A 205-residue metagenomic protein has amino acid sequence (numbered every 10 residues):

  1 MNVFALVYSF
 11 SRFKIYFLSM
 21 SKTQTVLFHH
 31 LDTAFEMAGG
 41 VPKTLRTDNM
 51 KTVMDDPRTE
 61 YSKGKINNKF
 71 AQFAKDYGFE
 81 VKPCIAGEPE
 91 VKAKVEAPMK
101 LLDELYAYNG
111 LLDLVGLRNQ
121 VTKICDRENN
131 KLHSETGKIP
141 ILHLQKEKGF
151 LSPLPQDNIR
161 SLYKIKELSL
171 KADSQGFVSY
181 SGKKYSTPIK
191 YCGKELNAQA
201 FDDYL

Functional and structural regions predicted by a protein language model:
M1-K14, S19-K22, R46, F73 (+1 more regions): Short conserved beta-strand segments at catalytic cores or DNA/RNA-binding microdomains of nucleic-acid binding
N2, Y16-T44, K63: Active-site beta-loop-alpha junctions of metal-dependent nucleic acid enzymes, especially the RNase H-like/DDE
S11-S19, V53-D56, K82-C84, N109-G110: Glycine- and acidic
G40-S62: Acidic/histidine-rich, metal-coordinating catalytic segments
T47-D48, Y61, V81-D103: RNase H-like two-metal-ion nuclease catalytic core shared by retroviral integrases and related mobile-element nucleases
K69-A71, K75-K92, L111-L112: RNase H-like polynucleotidyl transferase catalytic core
M99-Q199: Active-site-proximal acidic segments at structured loop/helix or strand boundaries that coordinate catalytic metals
